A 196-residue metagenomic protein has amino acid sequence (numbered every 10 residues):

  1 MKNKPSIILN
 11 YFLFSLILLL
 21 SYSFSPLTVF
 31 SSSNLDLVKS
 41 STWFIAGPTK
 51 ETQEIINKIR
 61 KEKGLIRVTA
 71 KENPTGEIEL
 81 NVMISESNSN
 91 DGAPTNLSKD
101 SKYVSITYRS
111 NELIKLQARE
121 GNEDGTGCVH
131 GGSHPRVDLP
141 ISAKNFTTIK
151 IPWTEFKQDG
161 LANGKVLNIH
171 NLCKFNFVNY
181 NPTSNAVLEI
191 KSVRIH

Functional and structural regions predicted by a protein language model:
K2-F12: Bacterial N-terminal signal peptides that target proteins for export
P5, S15, S192-R194: Short alpha-helical "patches" and their helix-cap loops
Y11-Y22: Bacterial N-terminal signal peptides
F24-H196: Beta-rich carbohydrate-recognition modules and glycan-binding surfaces
